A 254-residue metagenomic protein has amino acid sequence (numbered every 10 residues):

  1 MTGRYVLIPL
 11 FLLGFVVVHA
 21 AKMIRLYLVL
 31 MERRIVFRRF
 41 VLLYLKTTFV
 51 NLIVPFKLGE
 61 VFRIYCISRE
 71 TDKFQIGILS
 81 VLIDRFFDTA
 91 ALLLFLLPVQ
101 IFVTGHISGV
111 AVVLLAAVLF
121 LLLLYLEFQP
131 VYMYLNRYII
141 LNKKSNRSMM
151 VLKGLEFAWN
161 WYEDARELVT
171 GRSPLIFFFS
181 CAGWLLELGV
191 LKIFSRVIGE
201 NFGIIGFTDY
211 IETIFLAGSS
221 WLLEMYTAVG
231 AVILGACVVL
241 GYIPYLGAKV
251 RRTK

Functional and structural regions predicted by a protein language model:
M1-L45, F102-K254: Predominantly cytoplasmic-facing regulatory/coupling regions of multi-pass membrane proteins
L28-M31, R63-E70, L82, L223: Helix-loop junctions at the membrane interface of multi-pass solute transporters
R39-L42, G59-V61, T71-F86: Membrane-interface alpha-helices at helix entry/exit sites of multi-pass transporters
L45-F62: Short intracellular "coupling" helices and adjacent cytoplasmic loop segments at the cytosolic face of multi-pass
V50-V54, I78-I101, V232-C237: Membrane-embedded alpha-helical segments of transport systems, primarily multispan ion/solute transporters
G59, C66-D72, V151, L155 (+1 more regions): Hydrophobic, well-ordered secondary-structure segments that either form specific early membrane-associated helices used
D72, I78-V81, L97, H106-V113: Juxtamembrane helix-loop transition sites at the ends of transmembrane segments in multi-pass membrane proteins
